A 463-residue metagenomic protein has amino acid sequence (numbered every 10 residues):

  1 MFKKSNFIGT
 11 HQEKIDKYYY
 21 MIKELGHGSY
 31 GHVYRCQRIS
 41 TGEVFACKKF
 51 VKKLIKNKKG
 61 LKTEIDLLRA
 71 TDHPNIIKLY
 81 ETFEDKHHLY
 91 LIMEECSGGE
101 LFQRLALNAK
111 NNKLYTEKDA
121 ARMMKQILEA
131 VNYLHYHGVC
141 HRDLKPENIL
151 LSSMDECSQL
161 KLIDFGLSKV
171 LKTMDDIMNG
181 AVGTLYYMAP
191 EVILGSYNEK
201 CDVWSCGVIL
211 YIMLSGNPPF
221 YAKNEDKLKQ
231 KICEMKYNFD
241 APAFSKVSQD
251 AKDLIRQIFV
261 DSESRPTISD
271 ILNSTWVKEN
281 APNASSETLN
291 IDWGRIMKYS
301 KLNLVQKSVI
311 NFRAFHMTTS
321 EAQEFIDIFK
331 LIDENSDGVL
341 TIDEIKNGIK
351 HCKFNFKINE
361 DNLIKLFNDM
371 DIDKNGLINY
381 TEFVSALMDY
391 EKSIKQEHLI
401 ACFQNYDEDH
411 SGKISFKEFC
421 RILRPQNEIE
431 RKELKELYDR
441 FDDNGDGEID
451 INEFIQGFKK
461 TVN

Functional and structural regions predicted by a protein language model:
H32: Conserved N-lobe ATP-binding subsite of Hanks-type protein kinase domains, especially the beta3 VAIK lysine
K49-T71: Conserved N-lobe beta3->alphaC-helix segment of eukaryotic protein kinase catalytic domains
T82: Activation-segment/catalytic-loop signature of the eukaryotic protein kinase fold
H87-E100, R104: Conserved short submotifs of the Hanks-type protein kinase catalytic core that shape the nucleotide-binding pocket
M123-M124: Activation segment signature within eukaryotic-like protein kinase domains
I310, T341-N355, N379-Y390, S415-N427 (+1 more regions): Amphipathic regulatory helices of Ca2+-sensor modules
